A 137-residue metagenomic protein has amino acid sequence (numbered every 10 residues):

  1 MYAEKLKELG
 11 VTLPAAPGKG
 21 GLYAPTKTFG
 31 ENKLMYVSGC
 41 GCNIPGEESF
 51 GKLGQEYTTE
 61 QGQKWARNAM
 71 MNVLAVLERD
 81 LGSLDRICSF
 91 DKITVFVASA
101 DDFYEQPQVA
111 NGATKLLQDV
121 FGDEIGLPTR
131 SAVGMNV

Functional and structural regions predicted by a protein language model:
M1-V137: Short, polar/acidic, helix-capping and beta-turn segments at strand->helix junctions that line the mouths
